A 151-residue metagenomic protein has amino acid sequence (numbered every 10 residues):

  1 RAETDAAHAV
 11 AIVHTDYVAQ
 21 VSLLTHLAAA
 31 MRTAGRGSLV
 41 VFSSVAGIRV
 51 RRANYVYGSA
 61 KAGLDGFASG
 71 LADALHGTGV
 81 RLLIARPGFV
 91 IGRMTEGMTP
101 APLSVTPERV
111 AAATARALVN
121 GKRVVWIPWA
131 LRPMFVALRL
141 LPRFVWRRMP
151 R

Functional and structural regions predicted by a protein language model:
R1-V10, A53: Conserved mid-core segment of classical short-chain dehydrogenase/reductases
L24, A60: Active-site helix of classical SDR
S44: Residue(s) in the substrate-gating loop at a strand-loop-helix junction that position the organic substrate next
R49, G70-R81: Active-site-adjacent segment of SDR/Rossmann-fold oxidoreductases
R49-Y55: Active-site loop immediately N-terminal to the catalytic Tyr-X3-Lys motif of short-chain dehydrogenase/reductase
I84, T99-V136: C-terminal helical subdomain
P87-G97: Short, flexible catalytic-loop segment of classical short-chain dehydrogenase/reductase
